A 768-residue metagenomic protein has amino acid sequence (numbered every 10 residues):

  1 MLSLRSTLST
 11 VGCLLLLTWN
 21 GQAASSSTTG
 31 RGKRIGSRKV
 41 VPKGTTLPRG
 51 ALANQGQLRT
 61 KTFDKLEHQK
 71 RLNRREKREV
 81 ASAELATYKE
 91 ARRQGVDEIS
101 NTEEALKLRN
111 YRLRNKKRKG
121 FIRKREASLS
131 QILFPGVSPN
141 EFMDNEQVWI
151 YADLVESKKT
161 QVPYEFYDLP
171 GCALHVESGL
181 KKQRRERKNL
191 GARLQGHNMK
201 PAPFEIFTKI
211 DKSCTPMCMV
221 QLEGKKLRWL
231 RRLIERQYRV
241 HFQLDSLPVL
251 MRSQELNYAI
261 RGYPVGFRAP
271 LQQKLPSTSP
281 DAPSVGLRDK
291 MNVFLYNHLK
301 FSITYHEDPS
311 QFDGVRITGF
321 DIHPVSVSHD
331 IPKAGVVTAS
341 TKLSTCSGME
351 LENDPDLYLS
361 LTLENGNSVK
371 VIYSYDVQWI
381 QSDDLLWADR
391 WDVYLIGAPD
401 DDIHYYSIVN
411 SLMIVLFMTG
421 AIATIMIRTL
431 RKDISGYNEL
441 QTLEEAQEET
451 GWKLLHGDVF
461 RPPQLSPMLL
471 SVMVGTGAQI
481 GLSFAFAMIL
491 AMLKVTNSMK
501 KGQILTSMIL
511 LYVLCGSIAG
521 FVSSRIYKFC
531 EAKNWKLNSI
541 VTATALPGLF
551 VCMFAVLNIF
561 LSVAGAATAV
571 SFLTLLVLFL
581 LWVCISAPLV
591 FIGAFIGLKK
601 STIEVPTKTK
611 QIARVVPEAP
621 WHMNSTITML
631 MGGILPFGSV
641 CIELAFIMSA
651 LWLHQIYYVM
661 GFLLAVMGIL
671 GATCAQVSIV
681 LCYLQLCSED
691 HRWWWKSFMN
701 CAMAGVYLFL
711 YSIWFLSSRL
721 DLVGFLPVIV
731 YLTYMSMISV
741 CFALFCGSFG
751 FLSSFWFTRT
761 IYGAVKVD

Functional and structural regions predicted by a protein language model:
R5-T10, D402-T419, P467-Q479, M499-G516 (+6 more regions): Transmembrane alpha-helices of multi-pass eukaryotic membrane proteins
G12-Q22, S130, V415-T429, Q479-V495 (+7 more regions): Membrane-embedded alpha-helices of multi-pass membrane proteins, especially ion channels and transporters
W19, A23-G44, P48-G50, G56-R59 (+2 more regions): Soluble extramembrane domains flanking the early transmembrane region of eukaryotic membrane proteins
R34-G95, L108-R109, L113-N115: Intrinsically disordered, Lys/Arg-rich low-complexity segments
D392-S562, F595, K600: Hydrophobic alpha-helical transmembrane segments corresponding to the first two to three helices of multi-pass helical
L440-L455, V605-N624, Y762-D768: Non-transmembrane, juxtamembrane loop and terminal tail segments of multi-pass eukaryotic membrane proteins
S601-P636, A645-S649, L653, C674-K696: Multipass alpha-helical transmembrane domains of eukaryotic endomembrane proteins
G705, T733, T758-D768: Cytosolic/matrix-facing juxtamembrane and C-terminal tails of multi-pass cellular membrane proteins
